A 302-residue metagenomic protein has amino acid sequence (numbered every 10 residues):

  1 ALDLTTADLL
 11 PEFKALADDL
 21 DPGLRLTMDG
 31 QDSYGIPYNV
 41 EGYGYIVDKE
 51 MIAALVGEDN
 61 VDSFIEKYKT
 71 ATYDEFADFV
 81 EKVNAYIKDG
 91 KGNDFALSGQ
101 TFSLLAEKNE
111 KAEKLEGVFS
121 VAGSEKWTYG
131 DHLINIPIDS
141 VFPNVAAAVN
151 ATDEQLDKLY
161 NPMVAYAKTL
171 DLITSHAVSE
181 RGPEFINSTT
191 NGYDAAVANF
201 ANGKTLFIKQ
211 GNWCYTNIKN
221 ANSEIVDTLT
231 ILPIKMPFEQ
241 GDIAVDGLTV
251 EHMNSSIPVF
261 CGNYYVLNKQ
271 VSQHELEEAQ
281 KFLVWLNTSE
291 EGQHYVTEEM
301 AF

Functional and structural regions predicted by a protein language model:
A1, I52, E75-I87, K108-E110 (+1 more regions): Short helices/loops that flank or line small-molecule/ion binding pockets
A1-D19, E50-L55, D59-D62, L206-F207 (+1 more regions): Extracytoplasmic "Venus flytrap"/periplasmic binding protein-like
A1-G44, Q100-K114, L232, Q240-V250: Hinge/lid segment of periplasmic solute-binding proteins
R25-N39, Y43-Y45, D74-A151: Extracytoplasmic/periplasmic solute-binding protein
Q31, N222-A301: Extracytoplasmic/periplasmic substrate-recognition and gating elements
N60-K67, D171-N191, K204, E224-T228: A local structural motif
A77-V80, N144-T190: Glycine-centered hinge/linker elements that transmit conformational signals in sensory and ligand-binding systems
L170-S175, A195-I218: Glycine-rich, aromatic-lined ligand/substrate-binding cores of catalytic and carbohydrate-binding domains
